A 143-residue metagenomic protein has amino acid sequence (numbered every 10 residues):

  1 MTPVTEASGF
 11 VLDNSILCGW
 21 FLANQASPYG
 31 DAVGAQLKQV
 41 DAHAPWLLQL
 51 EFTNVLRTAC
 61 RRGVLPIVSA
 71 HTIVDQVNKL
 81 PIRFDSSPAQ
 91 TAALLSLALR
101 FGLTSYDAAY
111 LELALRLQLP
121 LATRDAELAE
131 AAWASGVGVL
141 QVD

Functional and structural regions predicted by a protein language model:
M1-G9, L111-D143: Acidic, PIN/NYN-like endoribonuclease modules and their adjacent C-terminal/linker elements
M1-L47, A59-T72, S135: Short, well-structured N-terminal submotif of metal-dependent ribonuclease cores
T5, K79-R124: Active-site neighborhoods of divalent-metal-dependent phosphate/nucleic-acid chemistry enzymes
I16-L17, L48, Q90, Y110 (+1 more regions): Alpha-helix capping/helix-boundary segments
C18-G19, N54, L95, E112-L115 (+1 more regions): A cross-family signal for key residues in well-ordered alpha-helices that form functional helical elements
Y29, E51, A93, E130-A131: Phosphate- and divalent-cation-binding pockets in alpha/beta enzyme and binding domains that engage nucleotide-derived
T53-P81, A93: Active-site-proximal, substrate-binding regions of enzyme catalytic domains and RNA-binding/basic surfaces
